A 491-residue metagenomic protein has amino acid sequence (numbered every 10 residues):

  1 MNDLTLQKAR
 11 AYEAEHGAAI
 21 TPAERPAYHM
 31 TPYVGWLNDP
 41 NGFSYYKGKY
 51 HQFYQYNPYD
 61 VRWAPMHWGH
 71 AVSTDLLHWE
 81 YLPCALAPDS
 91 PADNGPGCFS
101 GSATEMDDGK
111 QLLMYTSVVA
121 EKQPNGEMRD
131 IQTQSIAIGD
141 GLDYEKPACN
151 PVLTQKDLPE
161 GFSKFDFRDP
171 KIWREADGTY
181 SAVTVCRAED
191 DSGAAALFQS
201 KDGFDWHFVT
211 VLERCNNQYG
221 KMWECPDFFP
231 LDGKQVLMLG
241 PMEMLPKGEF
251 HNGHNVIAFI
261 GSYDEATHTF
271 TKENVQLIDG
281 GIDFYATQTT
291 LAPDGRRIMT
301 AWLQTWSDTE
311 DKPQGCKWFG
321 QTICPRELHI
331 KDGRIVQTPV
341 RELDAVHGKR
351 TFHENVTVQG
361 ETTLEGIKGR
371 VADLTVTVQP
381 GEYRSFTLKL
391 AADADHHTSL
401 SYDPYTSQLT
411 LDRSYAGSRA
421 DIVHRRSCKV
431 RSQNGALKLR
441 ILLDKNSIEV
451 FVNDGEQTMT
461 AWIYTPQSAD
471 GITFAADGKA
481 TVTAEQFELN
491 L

Functional and structural regions predicted by a protein language model:
M1-D169, R174-Q218, P230-D279, L303-H353 (+3 more regions): Beta-rich carbohydrate-recognition and catalytic domains
R10-E15, I257-D283, Q288-L491: Beta-rich accessory regions
I131, W223-C225, V256, F284: Transmembrane beta-barrel architecture of outer membranes
F229-P230, K479: Juxtamembrane/interface motifs at transmembrane-helix termini
